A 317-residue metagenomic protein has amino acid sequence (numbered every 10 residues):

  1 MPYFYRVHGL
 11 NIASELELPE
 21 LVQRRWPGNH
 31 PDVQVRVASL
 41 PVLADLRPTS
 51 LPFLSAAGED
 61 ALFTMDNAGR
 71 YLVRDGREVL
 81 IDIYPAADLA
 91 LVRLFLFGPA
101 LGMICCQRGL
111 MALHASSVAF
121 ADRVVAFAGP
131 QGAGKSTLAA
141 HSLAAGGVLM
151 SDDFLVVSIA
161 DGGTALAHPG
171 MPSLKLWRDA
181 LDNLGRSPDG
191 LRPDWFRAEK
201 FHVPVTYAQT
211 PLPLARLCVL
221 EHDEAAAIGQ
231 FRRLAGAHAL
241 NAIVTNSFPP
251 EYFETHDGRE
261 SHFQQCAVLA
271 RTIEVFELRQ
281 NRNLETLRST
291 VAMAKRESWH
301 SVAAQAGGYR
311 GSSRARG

Functional and structural regions predicted by a protein language model:
M1-D88, K295-W299: Long, basic/Gly/Ser/Thr-rich N-terminal segments that mediate initial subcellular attachment or targeting
P2-E17, L21-Q23, S116, A121-P130 (+1 more regions): Glycine-rich, often acidic-flanked micro-motifs that create phosphate/phosphodiester-binding or positioning elements
S55, F97-L101, A198-E199: Short Pro/Gly-enriched beta-strand edge/turn motifs at strand-loop
M65-N67, R74-A121: Extreme N-terminal, non-catalytic leader segments that precede Walker-type/kinase nucleotide-binding cores
A133-G134: Conserved glycine(s) of the Walker
L138-A139: Post-Walker A alpha-helix
S312-A315: Short, intrinsically disordered C-terminal tails of secreted or membrane-associated proteins
